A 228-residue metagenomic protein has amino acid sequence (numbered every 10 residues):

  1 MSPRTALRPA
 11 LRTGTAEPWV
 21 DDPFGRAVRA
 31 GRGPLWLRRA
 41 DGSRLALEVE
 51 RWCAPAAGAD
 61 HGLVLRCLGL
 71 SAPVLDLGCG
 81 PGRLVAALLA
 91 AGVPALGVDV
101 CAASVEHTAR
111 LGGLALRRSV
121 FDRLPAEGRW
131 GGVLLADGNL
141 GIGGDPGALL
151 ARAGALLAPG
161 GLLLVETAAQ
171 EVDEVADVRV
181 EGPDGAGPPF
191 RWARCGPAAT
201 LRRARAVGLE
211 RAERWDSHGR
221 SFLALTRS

Functional and structural regions predicted by a protein language model:
S2-R66: S-adenosyl-L-methionine
S71-G80: Conserved class I S-adenosyl-L-methionine
C101: Conserved SAM/SAH-binding beta-strand->alpha-helix loop
G112-D122: Conserved SAM-binding strand-loop segment of SAM-dependent methyltransferases
W130-P146: A short SAM/SAH-binding and catalytic strip from SAM-dependent methyltransferases
G147-P159: A short glycine-rich, Lys/Arg-flanked "PGG" loop and its adjoining helix->strand segment in the class I
G160-A168: Conserved beta-strand signature within the Rossmann-like core of class I S-adenosyl-L-methionine
F190-G208: Short alpha-helix
